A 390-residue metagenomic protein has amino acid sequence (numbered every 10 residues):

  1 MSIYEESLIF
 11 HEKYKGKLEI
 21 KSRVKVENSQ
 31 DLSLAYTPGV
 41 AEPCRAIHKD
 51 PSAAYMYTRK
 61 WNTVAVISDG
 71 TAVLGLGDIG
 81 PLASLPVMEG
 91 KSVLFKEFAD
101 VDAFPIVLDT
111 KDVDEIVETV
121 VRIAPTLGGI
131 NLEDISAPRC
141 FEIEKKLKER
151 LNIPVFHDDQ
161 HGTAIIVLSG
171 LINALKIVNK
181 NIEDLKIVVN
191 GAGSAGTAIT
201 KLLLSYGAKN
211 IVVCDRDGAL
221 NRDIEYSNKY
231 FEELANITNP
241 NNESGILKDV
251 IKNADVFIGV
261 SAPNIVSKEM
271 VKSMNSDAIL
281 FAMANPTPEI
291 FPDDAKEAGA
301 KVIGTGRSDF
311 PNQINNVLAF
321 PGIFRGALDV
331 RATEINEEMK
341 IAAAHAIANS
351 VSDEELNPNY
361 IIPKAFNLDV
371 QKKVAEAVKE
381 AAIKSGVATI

Functional and structural regions predicted by a protein language model:
M1-V155, A381, S385-T389: N-terminal ligand-binding/catalytic initiation module
E12, Y55-K60, K96-E97, R122-A124 (+8 more regions): Solvent-exposed alpha-helices and their adjacent loops that cap or buttress functional pockets in soluble metabolic
L74, P81-A99, H157, H161 (+1 more regions): Glycine-rich phosphate/diphosphate-binding loop of Rossmann-like nucleotide-binding domains
P105, N131-D134, V155-D158, V189 (+5 more regions): General beta-strand structural signal in soluble alpha/beta enzymes
R150-A164, L280-N285: Short, acidic/small-residue loops that bind anionic groups at enzyme active sites
D158, A282-I390: Adenosine-phosphate binding glycine-rich loop
E232-K301, S308-D309: Rossmann-like adenosine-cofactor binding region
